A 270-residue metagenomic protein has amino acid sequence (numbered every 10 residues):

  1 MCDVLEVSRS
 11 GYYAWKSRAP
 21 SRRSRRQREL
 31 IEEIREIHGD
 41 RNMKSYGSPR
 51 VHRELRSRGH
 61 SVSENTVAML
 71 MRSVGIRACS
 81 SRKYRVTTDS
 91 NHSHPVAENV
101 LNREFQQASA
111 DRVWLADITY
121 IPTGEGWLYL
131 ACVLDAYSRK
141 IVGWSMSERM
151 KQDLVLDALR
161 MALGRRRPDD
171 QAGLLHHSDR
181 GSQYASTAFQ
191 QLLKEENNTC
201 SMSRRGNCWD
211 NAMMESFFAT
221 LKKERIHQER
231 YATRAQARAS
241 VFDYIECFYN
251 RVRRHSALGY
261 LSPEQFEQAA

Functional and structural regions predicted by a protein language model:
M1-A270: Charged DNA-binding/catalytic regions of mobile-element recombinases
